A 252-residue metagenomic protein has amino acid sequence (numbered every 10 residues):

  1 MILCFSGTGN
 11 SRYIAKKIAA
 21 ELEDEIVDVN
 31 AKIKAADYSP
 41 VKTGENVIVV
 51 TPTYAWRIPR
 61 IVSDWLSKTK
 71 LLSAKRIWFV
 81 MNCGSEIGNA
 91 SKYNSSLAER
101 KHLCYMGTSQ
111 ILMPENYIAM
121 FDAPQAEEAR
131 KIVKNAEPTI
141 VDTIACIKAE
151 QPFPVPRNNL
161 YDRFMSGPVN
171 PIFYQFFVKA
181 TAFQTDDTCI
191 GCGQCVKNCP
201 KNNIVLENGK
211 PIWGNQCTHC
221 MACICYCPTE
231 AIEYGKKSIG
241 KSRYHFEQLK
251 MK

Functional and structural regions predicted by a protein language model:
M1-I2, S6-I14, A20-I33, D37-T51 (+3 more regions): FMN-binding flavodoxin-like domain, especially the glycine-rich phosphate-binding loop
D24, M106, F183-Q184, I232: Generic preference for hydrophobic/aromatic residues in regular secondary structure cores
P40-V41, K70, F176, K197 (+1 more regions): Generic structural signal for beta-strand residues in well-ordered domains
N159-C192, K197: A mid-sequence, solvent-exposed acidic-amphipathic segment
Q184-T185, I190-T218, A222-I239: Iron-sulfur cluster-binding cysteine motifs and their immediate structural context in ferredoxin-like electron-transfer
Y244-K252: Active-site-proximal loop/hinge segments that shape catalytic or ion-binding/gating pockets
